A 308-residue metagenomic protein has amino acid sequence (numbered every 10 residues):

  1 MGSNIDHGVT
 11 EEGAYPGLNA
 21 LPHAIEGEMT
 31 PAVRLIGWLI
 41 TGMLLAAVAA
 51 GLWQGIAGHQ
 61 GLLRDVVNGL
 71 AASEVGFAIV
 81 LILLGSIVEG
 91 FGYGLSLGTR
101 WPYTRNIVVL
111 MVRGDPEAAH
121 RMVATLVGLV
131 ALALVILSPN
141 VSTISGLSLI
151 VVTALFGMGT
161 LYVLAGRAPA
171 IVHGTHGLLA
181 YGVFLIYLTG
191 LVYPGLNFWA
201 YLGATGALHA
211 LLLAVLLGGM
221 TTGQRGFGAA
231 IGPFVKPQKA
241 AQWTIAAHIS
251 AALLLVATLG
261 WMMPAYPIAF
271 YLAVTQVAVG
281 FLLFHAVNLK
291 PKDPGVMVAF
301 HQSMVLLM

Functional and structural regions predicted by a protein language model:
G2-M308: Polytopic transmembrane helical bundles with strong interfacial aromatic enrichment
